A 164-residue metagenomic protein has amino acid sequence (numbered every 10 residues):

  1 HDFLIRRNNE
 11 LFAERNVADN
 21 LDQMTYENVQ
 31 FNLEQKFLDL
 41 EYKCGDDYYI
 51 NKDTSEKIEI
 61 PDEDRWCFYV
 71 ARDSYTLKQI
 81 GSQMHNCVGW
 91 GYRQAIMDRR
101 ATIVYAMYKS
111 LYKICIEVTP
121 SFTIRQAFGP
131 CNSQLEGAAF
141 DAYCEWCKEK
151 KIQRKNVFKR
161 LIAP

Functional and structural regions predicted by a protein language model:
H1-P164: Catalytic-core elements of nucleic-acid end-processing and repair enzymes
